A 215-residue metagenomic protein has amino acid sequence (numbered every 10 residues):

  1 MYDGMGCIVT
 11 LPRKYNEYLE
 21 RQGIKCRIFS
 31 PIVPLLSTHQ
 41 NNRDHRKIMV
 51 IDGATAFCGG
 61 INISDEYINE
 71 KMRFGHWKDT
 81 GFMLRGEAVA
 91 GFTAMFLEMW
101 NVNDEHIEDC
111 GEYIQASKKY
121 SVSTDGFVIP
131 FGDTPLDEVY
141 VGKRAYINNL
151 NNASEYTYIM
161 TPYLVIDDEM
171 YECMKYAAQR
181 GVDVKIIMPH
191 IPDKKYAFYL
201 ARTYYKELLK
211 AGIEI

Functional and structural regions predicted by a protein language model:
M1-I215: Charged, low-complexity intrinsically disordered terminal segments
